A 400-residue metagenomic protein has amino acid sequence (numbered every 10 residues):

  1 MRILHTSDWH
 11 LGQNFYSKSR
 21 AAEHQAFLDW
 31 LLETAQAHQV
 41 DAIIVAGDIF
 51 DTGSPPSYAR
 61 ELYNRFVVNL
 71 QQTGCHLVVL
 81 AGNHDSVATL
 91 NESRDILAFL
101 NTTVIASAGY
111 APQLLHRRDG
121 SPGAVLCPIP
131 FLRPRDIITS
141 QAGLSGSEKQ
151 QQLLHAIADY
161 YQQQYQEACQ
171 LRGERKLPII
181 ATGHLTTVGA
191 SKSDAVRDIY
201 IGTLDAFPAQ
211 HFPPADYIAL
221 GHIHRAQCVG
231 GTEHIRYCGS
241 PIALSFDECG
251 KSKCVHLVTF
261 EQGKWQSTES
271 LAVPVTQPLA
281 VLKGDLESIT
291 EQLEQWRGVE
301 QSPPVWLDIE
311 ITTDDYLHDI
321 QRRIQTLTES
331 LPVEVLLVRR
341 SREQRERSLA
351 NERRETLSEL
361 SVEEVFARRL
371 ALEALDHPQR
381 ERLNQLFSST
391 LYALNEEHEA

Functional and structural regions predicted by a protein language model:
M1-V68, Q72, Q385, S389 (+2 more regions): N-terminal active-site segment of His-dependent metallophosphoesterases
T6-S7, I43-G47, H76-N83, T103-A108 (+3 more regions): Active-site neighborhood of phospho(di)ester-bond hydrolases with catalytic His/Asp-centered motifs
H10, I49-F50, H84-D85, L132 (+3 more regions): Catalytic metal-binding/acid-base residues of hydrolase active sites
N14-S17, I49-F66, A81-N101, A106 (+2 more regions): Metal-dependent catalytic neighborhoods of phosphoester/phosphodiester hydrolases
A37, A42, F260-A400: Accessory, non-catalytic peripheral segments of nucleic-acid enzymes
E92-G202: Conserved catalytic scaffold of divalent metal-dependent phosphoesterases
A111-G123, I129, I235-E300: Binuclear metal-dependent phosphoesterase catalytic core
T187-G189, S193-K264: Conserved beta-sheet core of the metallophosphoesterase superfamily
